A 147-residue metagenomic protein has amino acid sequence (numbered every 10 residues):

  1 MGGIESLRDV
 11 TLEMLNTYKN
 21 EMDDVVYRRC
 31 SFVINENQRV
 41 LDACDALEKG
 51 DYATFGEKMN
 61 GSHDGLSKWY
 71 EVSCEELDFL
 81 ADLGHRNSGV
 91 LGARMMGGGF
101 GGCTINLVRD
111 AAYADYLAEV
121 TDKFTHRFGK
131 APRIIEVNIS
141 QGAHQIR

Functional and structural regions predicted by a protein language model:
M1-G92, L107-R147: C-terminal nucleotide
G101-L107: Short beta-strand->loop micro-motif that forms the acidic, two-metal-ion catalytic signature in nucleotide-processing
